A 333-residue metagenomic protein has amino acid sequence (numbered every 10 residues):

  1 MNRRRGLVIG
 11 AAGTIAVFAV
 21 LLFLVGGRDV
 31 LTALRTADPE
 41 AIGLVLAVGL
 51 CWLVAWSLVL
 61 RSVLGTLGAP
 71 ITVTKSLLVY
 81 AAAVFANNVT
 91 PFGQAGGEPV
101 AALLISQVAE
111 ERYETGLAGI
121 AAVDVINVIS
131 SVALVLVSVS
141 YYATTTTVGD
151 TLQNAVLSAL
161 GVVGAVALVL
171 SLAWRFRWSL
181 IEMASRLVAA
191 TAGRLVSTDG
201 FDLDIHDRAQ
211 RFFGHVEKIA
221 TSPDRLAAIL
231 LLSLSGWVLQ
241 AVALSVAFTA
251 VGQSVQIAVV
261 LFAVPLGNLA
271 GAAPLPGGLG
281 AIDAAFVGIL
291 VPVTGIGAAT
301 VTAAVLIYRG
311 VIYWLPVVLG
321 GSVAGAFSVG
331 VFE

Functional and structural regions predicted by a protein language model:
M1-A81, T151-L266, G321-E333: Predominantly cytoplasmic-facing regulatory/coupling regions of multi-pass membrane proteins
M1-T32, N87-G193, L279-E333: Transmembrane helix-loop-helix hairpins in multi-pass inner-membrane proteins
L46, N88, E114-L117, L230 (+3 more regions): Residue-level detector of transmembrane insertion/anchoring sites
G49-L53, N88, D124, V128 (+5 more regions): Residue-level hotspots within the lipid-embedded alpha helices of multi-pass solute transporters
W52-L58, V63-G65, N88-P99, G271-D283: Short helix-coil transition sites and intra-membrane helix breaks within transmembrane domains of multi-pass
V63, F85-A86, I105, A247 (+2 more regions): Broad structural signal for hydrophobic residues in well-ordered alpha-helices, predominantly aliphatic
V63-L64, G116, A220, F248 (+2 more regions): Hydrophobic/basic alpha-helical segments enriched in Actinobacteria
L67, T72, F248-I307: Membrane-interfacial helix-loop connectors
